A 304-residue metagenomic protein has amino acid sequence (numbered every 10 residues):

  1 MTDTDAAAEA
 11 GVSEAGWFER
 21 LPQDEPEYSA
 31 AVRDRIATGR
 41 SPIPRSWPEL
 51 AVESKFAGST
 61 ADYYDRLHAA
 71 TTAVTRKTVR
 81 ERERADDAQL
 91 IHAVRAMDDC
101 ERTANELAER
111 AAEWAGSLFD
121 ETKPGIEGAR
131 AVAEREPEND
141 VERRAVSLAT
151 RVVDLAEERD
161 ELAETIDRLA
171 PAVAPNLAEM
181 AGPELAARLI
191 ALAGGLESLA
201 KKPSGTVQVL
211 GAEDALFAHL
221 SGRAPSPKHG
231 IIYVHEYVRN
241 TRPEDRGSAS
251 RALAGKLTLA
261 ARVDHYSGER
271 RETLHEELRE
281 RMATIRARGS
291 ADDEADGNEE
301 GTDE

Functional and structural regions predicted by a protein language model:
M1-A149, G247-E304: Structure-specific DNA junction-binding interface
R82-E83, E161, K228: Short, flexible segments with low predicted structural confidence
A112, G116-F119, D167, P171-A174 (+3 more regions): Hydrophobic/aromatic-lined pockets within catalytic cores
P137-E184: Helix-hairpin-helix/helix-loop-helix acidic hairpins
L177-A178, L199, R270: Short, surface-exposed helix-loop/turn micro-motifs enriched in polar/charged residues
A191-Y266: Phosphate-backbone recognition surface of nucleic-acid-processing proteins
